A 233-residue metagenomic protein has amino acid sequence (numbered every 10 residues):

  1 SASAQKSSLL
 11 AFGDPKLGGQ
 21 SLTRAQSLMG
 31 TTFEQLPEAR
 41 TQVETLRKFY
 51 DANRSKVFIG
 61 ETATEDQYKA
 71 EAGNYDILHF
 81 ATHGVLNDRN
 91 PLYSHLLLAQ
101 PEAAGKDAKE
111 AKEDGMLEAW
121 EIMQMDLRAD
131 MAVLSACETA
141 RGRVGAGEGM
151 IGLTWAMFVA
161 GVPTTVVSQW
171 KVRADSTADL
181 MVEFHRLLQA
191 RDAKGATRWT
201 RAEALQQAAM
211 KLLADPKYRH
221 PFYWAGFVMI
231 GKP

Functional and structural regions predicted by a protein language model:
S1-P233: Catalytic cores of enzymes
